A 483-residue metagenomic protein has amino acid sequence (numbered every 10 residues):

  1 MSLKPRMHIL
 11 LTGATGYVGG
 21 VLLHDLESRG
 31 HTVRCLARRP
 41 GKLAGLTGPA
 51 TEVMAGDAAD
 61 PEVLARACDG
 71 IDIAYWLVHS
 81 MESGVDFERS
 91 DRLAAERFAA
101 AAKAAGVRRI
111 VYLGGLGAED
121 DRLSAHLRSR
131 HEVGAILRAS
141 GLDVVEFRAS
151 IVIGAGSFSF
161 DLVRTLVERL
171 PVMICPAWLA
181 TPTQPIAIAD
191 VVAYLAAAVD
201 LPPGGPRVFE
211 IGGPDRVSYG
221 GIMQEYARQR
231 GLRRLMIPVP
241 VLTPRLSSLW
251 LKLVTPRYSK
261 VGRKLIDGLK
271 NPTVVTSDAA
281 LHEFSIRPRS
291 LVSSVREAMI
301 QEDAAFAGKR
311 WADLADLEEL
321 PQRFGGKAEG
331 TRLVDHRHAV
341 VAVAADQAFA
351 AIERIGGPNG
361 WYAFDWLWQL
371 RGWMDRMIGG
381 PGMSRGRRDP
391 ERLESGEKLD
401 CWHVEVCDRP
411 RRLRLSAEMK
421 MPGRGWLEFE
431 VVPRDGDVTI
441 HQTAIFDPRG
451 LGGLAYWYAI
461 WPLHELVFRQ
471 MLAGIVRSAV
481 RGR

Functional and structural regions predicted by a protein language model:
L3, A198-K264, P272-R337: Mid/C-terminal beta-alpha module of Rossmann-like enzyme folds, strongest in SDR-family dehydrogenases/epimerases
M7-H31: N-terminal Rossmann NAD(P)H-binding glycine-rich loop of SDR-like oxidoreductase domains
T12, L36, L77, I110-G115 (+1 more regions): SDR active-site strand-loop-helix element
G41-A105, G115-D120: NAD(P)H-binding glycine-rich loop region in Rossmannoid oxidoreductase-like domains and their noncatalytic homologs
A94, F158-S159, W178-V199, R207: Substrate-positioning beta->alpha
G114, A135-G156, L162-T165, R169 (+1 more regions): Conserved beta-loop-beta element that borders a ligand/cofactor-binding pocket
R332, V340-F349, E353-P422, D435 (+1 more regions): Glycine-rich portal/gate segments that line the openings of hydrophobic small-molecule binding cavities
A417-E465, I475: Beta-strand/loop substructures that line and gate deep hydrophobic ligand-binding cavities in soluble
